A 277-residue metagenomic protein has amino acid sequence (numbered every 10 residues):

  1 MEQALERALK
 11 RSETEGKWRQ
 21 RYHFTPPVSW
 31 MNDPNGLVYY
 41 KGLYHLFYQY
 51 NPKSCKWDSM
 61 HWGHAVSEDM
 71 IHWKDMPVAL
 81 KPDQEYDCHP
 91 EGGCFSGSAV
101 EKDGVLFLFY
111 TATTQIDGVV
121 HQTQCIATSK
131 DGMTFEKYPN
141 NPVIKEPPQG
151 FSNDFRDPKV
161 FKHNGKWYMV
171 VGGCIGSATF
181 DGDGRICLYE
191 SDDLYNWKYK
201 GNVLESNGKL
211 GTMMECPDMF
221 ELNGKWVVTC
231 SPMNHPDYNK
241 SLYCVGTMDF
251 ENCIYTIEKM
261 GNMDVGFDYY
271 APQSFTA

Functional and structural regions predicted by a protein language model:
M1-D157, F161-L210, E221-F267: Beta-rich carbohydrate-recognition and catalytic domains
D157-K159, C216-E221, A271-T276: Beta-rich, blade/repeat-based domains predominating in secreted/periplasmic proteins but also intracellular
